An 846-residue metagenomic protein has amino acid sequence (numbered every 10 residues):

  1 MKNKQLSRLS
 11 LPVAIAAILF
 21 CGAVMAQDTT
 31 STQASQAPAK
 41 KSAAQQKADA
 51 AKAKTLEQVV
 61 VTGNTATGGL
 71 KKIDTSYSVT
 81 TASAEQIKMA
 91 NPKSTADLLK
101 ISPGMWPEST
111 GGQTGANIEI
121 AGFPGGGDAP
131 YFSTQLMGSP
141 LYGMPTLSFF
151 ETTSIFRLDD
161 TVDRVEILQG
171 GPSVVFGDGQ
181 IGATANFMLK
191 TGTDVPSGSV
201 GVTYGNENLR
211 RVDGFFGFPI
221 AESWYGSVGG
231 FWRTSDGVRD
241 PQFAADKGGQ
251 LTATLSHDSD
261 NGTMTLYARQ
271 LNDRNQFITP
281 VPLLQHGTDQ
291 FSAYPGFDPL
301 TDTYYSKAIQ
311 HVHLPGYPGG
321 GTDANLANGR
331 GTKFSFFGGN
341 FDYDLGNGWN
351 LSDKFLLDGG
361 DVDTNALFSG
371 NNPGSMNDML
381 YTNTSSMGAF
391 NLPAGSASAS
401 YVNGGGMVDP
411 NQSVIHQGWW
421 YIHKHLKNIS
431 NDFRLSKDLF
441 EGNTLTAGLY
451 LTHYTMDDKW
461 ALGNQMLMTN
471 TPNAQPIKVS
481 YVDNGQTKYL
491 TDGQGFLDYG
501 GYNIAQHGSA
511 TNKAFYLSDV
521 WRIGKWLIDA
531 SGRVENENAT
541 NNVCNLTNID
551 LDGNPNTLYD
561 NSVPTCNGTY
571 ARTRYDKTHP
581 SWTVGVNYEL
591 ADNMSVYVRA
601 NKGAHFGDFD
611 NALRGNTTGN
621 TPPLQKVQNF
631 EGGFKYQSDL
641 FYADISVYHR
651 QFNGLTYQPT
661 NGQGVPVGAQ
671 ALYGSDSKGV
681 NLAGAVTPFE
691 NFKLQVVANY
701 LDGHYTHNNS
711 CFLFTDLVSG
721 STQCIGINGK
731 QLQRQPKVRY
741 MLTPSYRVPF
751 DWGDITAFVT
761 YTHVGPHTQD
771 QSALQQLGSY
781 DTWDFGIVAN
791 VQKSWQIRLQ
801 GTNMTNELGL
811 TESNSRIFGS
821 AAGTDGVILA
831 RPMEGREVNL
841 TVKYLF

Functional and structural regions predicted by a protein language model:
K4, T29, N653, E690-K693 (+2 more regions): C-terminal beta-signal and adjacent terminal beta-strands/loops of Gram-negative outer-membrane beta-barrel proteins
A48, T62-N64, G68-K71, S76 (+1 more regions): Extracytoplasmic beta-strand/coil segments of soluble accessory domains associated with Gram-negative outer-membrane
T95-L98, N117-A121, Q135-M137, T152-I155 (+3 more regions): N-terminal periplasmic accessory domains that precede and gate Gram-negative outer-membrane beta-barrel machines
P140-Q169: Short acidic/polar hinge/loop motifs at secondary-structure boundaries that mediate gating or recognition
T184-P219, V228-P241, T760: Short strand-turn segments of transmembrane beta-barrel domains in outer membranes, especially the first one or two
A245-K247, L251-D258, T263-F336, D363-K424 (+2 more regions): Acidic/polar loop-and-plug regions of large Gram-negative outer-membrane beta-barrel proteins
S352-L356, E589, S595-N601, P623-E690 (+1 more regions): Membrane-embedded beta-barrel scaffold of Gram-negative outer-membrane proteins
K525, Y642, H649-Q651, A671-Q771 (+1 more regions): Gram-negative outer-membrane beta-barrel transporters
